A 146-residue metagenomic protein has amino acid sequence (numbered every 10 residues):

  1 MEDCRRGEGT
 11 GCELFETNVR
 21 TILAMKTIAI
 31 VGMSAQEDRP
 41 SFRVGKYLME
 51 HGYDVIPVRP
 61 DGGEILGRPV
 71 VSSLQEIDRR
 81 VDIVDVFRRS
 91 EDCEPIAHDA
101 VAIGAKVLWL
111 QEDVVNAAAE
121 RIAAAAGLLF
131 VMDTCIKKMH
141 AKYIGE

Functional and structural regions predicted by a protein language model:
E2-M25: Short N-terminal or domain-adjacent regulatory/targeting segments
G9, M139-E146: A charged, well-structured terminal subsegment
K26, I103-V107, A126-L128: A short helix->loop->beta-strand "cap" motif at the edges of active sites that frequently abuts
A29-V31: Conserved beta-strand elements of the Class I
S34-R39, G45-I65: NAD(P)-binding Rossmann-fold cofactor-contacting core
L74, D78-V115: Mid-chain, well-packed structural core segment of small domains
E112-H140: Rossmann-fold NAD(P)-binding glycine/threonine-rich loop
